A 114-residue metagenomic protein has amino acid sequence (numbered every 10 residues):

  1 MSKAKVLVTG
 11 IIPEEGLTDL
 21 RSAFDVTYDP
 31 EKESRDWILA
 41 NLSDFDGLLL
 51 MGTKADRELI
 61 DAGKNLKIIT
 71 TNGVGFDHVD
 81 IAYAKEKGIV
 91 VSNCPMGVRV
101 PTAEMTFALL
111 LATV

Functional and structural regions predicted by a protein language model:
M1-F45: N-terminal glycine-/charge-rich "phosphate-binding" loop or analogous flexible N-terminal tail
D46-V114: Phosphate/diphosphate ligand-binding glycine-rich loop within oxidoreductases
